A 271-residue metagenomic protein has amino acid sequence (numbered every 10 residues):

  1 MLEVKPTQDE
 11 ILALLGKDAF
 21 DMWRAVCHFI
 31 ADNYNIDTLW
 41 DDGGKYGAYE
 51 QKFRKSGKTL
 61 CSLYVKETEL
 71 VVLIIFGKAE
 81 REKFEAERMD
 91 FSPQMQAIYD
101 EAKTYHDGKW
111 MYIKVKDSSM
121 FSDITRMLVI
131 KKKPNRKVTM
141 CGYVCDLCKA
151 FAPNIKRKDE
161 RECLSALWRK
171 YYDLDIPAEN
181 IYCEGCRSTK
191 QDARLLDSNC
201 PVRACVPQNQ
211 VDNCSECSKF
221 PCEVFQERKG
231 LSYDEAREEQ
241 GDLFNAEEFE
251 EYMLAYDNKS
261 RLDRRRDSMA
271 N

Functional and structural regions predicted by a protein language model:
M1-N135, T139, P177-I181, G185 (+2 more regions): Charge-dense, helix-prone N-terminal extensions
N135-N271: Cysteine-centered metal-binding/redox modules
